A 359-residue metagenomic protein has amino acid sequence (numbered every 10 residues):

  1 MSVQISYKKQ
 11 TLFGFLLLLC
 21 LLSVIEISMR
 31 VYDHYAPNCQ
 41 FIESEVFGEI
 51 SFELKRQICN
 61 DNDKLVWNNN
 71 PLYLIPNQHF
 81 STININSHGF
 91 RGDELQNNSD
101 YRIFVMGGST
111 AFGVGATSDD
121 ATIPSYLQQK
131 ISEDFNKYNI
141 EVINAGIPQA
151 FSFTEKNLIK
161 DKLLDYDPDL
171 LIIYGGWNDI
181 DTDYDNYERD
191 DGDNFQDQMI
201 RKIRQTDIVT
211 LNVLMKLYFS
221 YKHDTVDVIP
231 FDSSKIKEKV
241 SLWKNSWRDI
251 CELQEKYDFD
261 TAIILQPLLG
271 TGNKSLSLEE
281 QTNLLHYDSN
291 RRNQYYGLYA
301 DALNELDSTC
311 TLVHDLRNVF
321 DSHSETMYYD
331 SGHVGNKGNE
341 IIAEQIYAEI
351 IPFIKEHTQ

Functional and structural regions predicted by a protein language model:
S2-C20: N-terminal Sec-pathway targeting helices
F13, V24, M29, W243 (+4 more regions): Histidine-centered active-site loop/cap adjacent to the catalytic His in serine esterases/O-acetyl transfer systems
L22-N38: Membrane-interface motif at the C-terminal end of an N-terminal transmembrane signal
P37-K130, D134-F135, H323: Membrane/wall-proximal cationic-aromatic binding patches
R102-F104, N139-Y166, L171-K216: Internal alpha/beta domain cores that form substrate/cofactor-binding pockets in large enzymes and binding proteins
T110-S118, N144-A145, S233-V240, S289 (+1 more regions): Second-shell loop/turn segments in exported
W177-N304, D321-E325: Serine-dependent acyl-ester chemistry module
